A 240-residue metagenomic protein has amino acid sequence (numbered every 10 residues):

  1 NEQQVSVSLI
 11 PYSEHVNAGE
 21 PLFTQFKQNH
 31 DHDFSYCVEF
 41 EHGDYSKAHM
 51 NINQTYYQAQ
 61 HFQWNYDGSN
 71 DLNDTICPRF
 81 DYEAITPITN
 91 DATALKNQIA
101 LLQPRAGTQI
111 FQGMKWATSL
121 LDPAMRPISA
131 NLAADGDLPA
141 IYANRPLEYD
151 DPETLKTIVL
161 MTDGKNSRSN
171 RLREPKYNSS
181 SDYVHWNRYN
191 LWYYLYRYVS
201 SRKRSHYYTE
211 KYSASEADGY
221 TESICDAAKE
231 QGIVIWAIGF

Functional and structural regions predicted by a protein language model:
N1-M161, K165-I233: Divalent-cation-coordinating short motifs within acidic/hydroxyl- or histidine-rich contexts, strongest in von
T162, G239-F240: Small/polar loops that bind or transfer phosphate-bearing groups
V234-I238: Short hydrophobic alpha-helical runs that function as membrane-insertion/retention elements
